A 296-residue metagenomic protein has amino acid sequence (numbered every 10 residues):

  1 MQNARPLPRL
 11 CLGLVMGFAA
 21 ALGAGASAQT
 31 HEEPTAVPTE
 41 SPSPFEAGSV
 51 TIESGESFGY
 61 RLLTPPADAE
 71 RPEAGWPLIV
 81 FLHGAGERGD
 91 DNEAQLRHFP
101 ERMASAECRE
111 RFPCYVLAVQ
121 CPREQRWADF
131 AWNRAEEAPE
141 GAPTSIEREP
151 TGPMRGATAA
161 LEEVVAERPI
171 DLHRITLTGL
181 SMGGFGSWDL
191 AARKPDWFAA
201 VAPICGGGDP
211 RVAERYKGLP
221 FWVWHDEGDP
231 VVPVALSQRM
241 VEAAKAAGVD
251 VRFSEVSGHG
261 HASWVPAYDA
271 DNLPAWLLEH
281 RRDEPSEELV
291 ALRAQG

Functional and structural regions predicted by a protein language model:
C11-A21: Bacterial N-terminal signal peptides
A24-L78, C114, P153, A159 (+8 more regions): A domain-start/cap signature at the N-terminus of enzymes
D68-A74, A128-S181: Gly/Ser-rich "nucleophile elbow"/oxyanion-hole loop immediately N-terminal to the catalytic nucleophile in hydrolases
A85-M154: Active-site machinery of serine-nucleophile hydrolases
A94-Q95, P233-A243: Short alpha-helix in the alpha/beta-hydrolase fold that links the catalytic acid
V165-P169, H173-K217: Primarily recognizes the serine-hydrolase "nucleophile elbow" in alpha/beta-hydrolase and SGNH/GDSL folds
W222-H225, D229: Short beta-strand/loop motif that positions the catalytic acidic residue of the alpha/beta-hydrolase fold
D226, V256-S263: Histidine-bearing beta->alpha loop at or near hydrolase active sites
